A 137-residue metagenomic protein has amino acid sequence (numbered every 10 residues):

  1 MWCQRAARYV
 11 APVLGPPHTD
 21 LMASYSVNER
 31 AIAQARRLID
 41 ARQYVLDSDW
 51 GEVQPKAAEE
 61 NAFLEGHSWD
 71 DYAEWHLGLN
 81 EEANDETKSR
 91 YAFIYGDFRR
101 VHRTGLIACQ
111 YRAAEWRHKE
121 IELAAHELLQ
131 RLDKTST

Functional and structural regions predicted by a protein language model:
D20-T137: A charge-rich, low-complexity, intrinsically flexible signal that marks solvent-exposed coils, linkers, repeats
